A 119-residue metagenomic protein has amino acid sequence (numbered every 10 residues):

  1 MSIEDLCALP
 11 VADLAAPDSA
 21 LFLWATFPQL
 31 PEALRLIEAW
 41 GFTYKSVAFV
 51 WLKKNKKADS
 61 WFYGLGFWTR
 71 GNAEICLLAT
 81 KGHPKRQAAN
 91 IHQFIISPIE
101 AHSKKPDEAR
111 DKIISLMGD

Functional and structural regions predicted by a protein language model:
M1-D119: Class I S-adenosyl-L-methionine-dependent methyltransferase catalytic core
